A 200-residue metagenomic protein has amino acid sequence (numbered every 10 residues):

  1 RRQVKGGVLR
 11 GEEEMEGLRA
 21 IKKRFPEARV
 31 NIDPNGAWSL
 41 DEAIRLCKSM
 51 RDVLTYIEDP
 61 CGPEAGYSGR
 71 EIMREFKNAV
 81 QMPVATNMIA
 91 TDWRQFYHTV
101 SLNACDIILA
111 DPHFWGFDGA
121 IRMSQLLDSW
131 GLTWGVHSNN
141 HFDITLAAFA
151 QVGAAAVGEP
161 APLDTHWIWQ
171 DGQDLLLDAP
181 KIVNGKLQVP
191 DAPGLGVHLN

Functional and structural regions predicted by a protein language model:
R2-T145: Catalytic core of soluble alpha/beta enzymes
N140-N200: Flexible C-terminal active-site loop/helix
